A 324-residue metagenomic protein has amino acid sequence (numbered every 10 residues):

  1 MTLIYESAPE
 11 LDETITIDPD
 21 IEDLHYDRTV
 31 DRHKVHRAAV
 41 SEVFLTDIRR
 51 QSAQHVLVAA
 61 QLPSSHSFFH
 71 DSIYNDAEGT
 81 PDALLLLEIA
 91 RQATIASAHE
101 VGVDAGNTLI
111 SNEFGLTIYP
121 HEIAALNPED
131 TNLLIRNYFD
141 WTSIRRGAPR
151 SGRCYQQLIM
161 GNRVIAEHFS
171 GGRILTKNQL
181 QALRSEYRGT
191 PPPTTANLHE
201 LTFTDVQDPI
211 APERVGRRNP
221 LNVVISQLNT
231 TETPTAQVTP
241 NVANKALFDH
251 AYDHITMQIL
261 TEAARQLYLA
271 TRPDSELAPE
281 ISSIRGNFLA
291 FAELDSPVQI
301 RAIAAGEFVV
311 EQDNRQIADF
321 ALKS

Functional and structural regions predicted by a protein language model:
M1-E78, L175-L247, S324: Non-catalytic linker/capping segments at the edges of enzyme domains
A60-H66, A105-L116: A short glycine/small-residue-enriched secondary-structure motif
F68-D76, H99, V103, I123: Flexible, membrane-facing loop/turn or short amphipathic-helix motifs that contact lipid bilayers or gate lipid-binding
P81-T108, I255-E276: Active-site helix/loop of acyl-thioester processing domains in fatty-acid/polyketide metabolism, spanning hotdog-fold
F114-R163, E280-Q316, A321: Hydrophobic beta-sheet segments that form the core/acyl-binding groove of ACP/CoA-dependent acyl-chain-processing
G147-P193: Loop-centered beta-sheet repeat module
E167-R173, R315-S324: Short amphipathic beta-strand/extended segments with alternating polar/hydrophobic composition
N219-L289, P297: Acidic/His-leaning functional-site neighborhoods
